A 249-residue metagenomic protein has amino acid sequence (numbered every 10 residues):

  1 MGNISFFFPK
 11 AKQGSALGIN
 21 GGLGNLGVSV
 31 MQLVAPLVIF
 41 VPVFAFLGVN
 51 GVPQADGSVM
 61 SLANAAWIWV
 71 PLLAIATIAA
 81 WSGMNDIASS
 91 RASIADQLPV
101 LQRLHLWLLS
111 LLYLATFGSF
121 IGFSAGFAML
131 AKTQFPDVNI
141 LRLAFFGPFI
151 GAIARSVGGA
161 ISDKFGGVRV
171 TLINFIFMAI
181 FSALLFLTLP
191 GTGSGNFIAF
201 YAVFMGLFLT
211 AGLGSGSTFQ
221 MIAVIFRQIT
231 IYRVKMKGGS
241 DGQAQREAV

Functional and structural regions predicted by a protein language model:
M1-F8, L213-G238: Intracellular juxtamembrane helix-capping segments at the cytosolic ends of symmetry-related transmembrane helices
K10-N20, D137-V138, I229-V249: Loop-to-transmembrane helix entry/capping segments in MFS-fold secondary transporters and related SLC/MFSD carriers
G14-V43, V249: Glycine-rich segments within core transmembrane alpha-helices of 12-TM secondary carriers
F40-F44, I68-S90: C-terminal membrane-cytosol helix-exit motif in multi-pass small-molecule transporters
N85-S110: Juxtamembrane intracellular "pre-TM" segments in multi-pass secondary transporters
R103-A152, S156, S215, F219-Q220: Extracytoplasmic gate region of multi-pass secondary transporters
R155-G167: Helix-to-loop junctions at the C-terminal end of transmembrane segments in multipass secondary transporters
V168-T218: C-terminal transmembrane helical hairpin of 12-TM major facilitator-type secondary transporters
